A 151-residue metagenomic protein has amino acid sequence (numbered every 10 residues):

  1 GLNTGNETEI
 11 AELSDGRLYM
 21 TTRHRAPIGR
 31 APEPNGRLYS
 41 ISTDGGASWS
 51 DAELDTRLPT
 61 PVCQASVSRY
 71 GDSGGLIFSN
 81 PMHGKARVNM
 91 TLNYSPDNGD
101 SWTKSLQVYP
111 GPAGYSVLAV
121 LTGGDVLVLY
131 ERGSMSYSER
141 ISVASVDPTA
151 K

Functional and structural regions predicted by a protein language model:
G1-K151: Asp-box/BNR beta-propeller blade signature and adjacent active/binding-site loops in extracellular glycan-interacting
